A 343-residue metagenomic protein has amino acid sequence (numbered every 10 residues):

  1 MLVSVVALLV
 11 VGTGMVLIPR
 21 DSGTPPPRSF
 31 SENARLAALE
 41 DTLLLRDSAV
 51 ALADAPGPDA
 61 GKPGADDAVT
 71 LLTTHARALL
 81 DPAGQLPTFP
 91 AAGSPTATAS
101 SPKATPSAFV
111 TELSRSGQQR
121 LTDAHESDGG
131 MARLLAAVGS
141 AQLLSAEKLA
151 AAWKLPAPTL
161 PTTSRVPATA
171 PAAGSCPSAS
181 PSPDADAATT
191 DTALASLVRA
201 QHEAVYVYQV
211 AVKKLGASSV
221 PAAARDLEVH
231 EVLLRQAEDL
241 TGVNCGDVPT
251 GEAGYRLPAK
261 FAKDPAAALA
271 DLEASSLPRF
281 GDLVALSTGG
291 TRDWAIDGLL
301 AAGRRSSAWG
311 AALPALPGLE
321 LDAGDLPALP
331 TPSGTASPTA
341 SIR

Functional and structural regions predicted by a protein language model:
M1-R343: All-alpha RGS (Regulator of G-protein Signaling) helical domain and cognate RGS-like helical scaffolds
